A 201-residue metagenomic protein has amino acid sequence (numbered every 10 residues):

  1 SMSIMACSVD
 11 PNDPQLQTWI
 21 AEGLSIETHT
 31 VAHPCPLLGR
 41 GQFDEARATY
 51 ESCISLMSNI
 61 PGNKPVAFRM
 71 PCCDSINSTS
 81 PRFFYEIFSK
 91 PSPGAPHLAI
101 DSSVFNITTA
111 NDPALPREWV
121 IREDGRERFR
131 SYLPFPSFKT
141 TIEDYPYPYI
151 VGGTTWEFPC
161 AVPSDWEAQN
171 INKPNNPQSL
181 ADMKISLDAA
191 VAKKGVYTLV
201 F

Functional and structural regions predicted by a protein language model:
S1, Y50-G62, F68, E86 (+1 more regions): Domain-wide signal for the mature, well-folded portions of proteins, strongly enriched in nucleus-encoded organellar
S1-S25, L56, K64, R69-S75 (+1 more regions): Active-site beta->alpha N-cap acidic-glycine motif
M2-S3, S25-H29, V66-R69, A99-S102 (+2 more regions): Structural recognition of the beta-strand scaffold that forms the well-ordered cores of secreted hydrolase catalytic
V9-H29, M57-P61, Y147-G153, S186-K193: Acidic (Asp/Glu)-rich catalytic clusters
D13-Q17, A46-S55, P81, Y85 (+1 more regions): Generic structural signal for well-ordered alpha-helices, preferentially at hydrophobic/aromatic core positions
P34-R40: A short acidic, helix-capping loop that chelates divalent metal ions and anchors anionic groups
G41-A48, P174-Q178: Alpha-helix N-cap and loop-to-helix initiation/capping positions
N63, M70-K193: Active-site-adjacent pocket scaffolds in enzyme catalytic domains
